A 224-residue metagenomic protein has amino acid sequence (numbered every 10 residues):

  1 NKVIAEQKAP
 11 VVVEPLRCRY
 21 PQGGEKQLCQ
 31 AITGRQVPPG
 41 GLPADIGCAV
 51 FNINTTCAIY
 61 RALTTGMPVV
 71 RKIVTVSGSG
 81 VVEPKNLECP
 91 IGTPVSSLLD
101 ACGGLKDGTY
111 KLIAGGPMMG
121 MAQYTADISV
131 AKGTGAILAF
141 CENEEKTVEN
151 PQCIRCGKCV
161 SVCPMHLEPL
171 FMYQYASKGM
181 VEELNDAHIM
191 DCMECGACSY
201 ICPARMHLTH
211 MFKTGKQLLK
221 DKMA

Functional and structural regions predicted by a protein language model:
N1-V12, L16-T33, R155, I189-M190 (+3 more regions): Iron-sulfur-cluster electron-transfer modules
N1-V95, A101-K106, G116: Hydrophobic alpha-helical positions that pack around
P21, L28-Q36, G103-I154: Active-site gating/interface segments in enzymes
G23, V50-A58, P68-R71, P90-T93 (+9 more regions): Conserved active-site and cofactor/substrate-binding residues in soluble primary-metabolism enzymes
G92, S97-L99, L112, C163 (+1 more regions): Short alpha-helical segments in extracytoplasmic peptidoglycan/chitin-binding modules and envelope-associated proteins
L99-D100, P203: Residue-level preference for well-ordered alpha-helical positions
G116-G120, G157-S161, S199: A short beta-alpha structural unit
G135-N150, V160, P164-A224: Ferredoxin-type iron-sulfur electron-transfer modules in oxidoreductases and energy-metabolism complexes
